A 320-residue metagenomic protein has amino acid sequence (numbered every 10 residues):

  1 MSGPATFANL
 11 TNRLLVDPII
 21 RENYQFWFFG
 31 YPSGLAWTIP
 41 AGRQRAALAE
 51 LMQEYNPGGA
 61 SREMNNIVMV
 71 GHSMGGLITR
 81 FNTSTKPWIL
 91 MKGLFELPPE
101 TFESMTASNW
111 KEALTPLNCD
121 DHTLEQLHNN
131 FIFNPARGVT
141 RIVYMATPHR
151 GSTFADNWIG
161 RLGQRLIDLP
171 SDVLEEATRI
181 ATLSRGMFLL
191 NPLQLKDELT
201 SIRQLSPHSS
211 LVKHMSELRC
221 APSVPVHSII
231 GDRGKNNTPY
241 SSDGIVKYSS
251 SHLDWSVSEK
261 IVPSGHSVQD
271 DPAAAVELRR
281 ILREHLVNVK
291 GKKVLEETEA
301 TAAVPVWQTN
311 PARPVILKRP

Functional and structural regions predicted by a protein language model:
M1, F29-D197, D243: Serine-dependent carboxylesterase/thioesterase catalytic core of lipase-like alpha/beta-hydrolase/SGNH enzymes
M1-N23: Short, surface-exposed "cap/lid" segments of acyl-processing enzymes
F7-T11, T38-A41, R45-L48, R80 (+3 more regions): Extracytoplasmic/secreted envelope proteins and their assembly/folding machinery, especially bacterial periplasmic
L14, P18, N82, K86-L90 (+1 more regions): Active-site catalytic pocket residues across diverse enzymes, especially alpha/beta-hydrolases
P18-G34: Conserved alpha/beta-hydrolase
N23, N66, V139, S223-P225 (+1 more regions): A generic structural signal for alpha->beta connector loops
W27, V70, V143, H227-I229 (+1 more regions): Hydrophobic/aromatic beta-strand patches that form the interior of the parallel beta-sheet core in alpha/beta enzyme
N157-P320: C-terminal catalytic-base region of ester-bond hydrolases, centering on the histidine of the charge-relay
